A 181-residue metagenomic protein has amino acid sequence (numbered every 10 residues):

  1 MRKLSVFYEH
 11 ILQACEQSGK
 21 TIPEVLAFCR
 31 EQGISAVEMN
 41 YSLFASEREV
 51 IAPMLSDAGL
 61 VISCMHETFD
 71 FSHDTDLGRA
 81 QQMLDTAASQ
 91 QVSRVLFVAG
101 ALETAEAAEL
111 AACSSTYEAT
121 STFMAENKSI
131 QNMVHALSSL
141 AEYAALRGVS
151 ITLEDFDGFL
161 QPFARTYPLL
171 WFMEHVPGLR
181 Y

Functional and structural regions predicted by a protein language model:
M1-R94, K128: N-terminal pre-domain/capping segments
D57, S72-Y181: Active-site acidic/histidine proton-transfer and metal-coordination neighborhood in alpha/beta enzyme cores
